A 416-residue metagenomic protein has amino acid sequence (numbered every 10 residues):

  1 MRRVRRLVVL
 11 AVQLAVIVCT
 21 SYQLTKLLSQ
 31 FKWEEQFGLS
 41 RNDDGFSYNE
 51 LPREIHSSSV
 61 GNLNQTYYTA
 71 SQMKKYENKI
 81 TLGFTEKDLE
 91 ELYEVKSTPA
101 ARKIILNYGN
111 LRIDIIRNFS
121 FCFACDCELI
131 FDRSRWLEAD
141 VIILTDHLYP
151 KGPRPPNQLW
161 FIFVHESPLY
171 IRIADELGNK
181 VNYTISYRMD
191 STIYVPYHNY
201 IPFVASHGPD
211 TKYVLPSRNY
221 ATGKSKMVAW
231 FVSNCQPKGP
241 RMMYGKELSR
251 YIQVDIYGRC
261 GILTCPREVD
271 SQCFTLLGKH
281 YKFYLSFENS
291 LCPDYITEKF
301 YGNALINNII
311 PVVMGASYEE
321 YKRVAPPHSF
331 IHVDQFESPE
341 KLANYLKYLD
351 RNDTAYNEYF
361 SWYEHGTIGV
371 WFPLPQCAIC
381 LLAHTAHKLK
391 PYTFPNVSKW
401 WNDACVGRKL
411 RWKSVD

Functional and structural regions predicted by a protein language model:
R2-L144, L148-F161, D175-D416: Pol beta-like nucleotidyltransferase catalytic core
E166-L169: Catalytic toxin/effector domains delivered as secreted proteins or via bacterial secretion systems
